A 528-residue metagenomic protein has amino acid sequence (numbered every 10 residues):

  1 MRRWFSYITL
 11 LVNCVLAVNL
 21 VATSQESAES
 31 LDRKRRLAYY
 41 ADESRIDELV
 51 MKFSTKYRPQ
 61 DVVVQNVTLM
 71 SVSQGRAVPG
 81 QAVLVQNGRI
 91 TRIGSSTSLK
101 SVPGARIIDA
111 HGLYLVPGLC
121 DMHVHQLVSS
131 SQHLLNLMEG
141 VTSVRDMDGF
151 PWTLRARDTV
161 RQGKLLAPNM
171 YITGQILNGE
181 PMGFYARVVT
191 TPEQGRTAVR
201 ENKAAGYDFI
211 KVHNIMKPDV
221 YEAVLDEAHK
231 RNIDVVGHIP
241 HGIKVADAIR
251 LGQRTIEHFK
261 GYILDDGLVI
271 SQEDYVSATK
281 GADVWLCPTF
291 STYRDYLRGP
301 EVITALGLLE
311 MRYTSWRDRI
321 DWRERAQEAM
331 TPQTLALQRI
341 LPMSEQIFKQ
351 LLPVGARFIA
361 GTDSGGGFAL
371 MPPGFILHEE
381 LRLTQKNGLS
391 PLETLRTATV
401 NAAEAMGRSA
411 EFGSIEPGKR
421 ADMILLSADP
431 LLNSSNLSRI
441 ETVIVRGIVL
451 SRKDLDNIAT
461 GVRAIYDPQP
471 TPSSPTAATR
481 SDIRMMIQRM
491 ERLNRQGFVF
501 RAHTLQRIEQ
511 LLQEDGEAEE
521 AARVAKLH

Functional and structural regions predicted by a protein language model:
I8-N19: Bacterial N-terminal signal peptides
S27-S44, E48-V50, A110-G118, M122 (+4 more regions): Divalent-metal coordination cores built from histidine and acidic residues
R36, A198-M216, Y262-N387, T460-P470: Active-site neighborhoods of metal-dependent hydrolases
E43-Q60, L69, Q74-V116: Histidine-rich, glycine-flanked metal-binding segment
V50-S54, L69-A82, S95-S96, P372 (+2 more regions): Acidic, glycine-enriched loop/beta-strand segments at the rims of small-molecule binding/catalytic pockets
P468-L511: Amphipathic alpha-helical repeat scaffolds of TPR domains
